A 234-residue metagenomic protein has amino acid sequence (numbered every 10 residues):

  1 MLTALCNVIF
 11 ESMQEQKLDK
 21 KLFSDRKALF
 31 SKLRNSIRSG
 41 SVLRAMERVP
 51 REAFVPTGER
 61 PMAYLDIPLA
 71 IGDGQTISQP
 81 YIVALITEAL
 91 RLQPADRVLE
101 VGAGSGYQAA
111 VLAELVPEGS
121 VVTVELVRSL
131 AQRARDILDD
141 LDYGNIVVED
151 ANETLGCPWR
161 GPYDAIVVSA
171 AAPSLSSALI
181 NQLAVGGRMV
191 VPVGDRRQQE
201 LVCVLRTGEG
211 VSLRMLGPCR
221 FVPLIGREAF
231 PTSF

Functional and structural regions predicted by a protein language model:
L2-L99, Y107-V111, L115, L130-L141 (+2 more regions): Class I SAM-dependent transferase core
R91-S212: Conserved nucleotide-cofactor-binding alpha/beta core module
